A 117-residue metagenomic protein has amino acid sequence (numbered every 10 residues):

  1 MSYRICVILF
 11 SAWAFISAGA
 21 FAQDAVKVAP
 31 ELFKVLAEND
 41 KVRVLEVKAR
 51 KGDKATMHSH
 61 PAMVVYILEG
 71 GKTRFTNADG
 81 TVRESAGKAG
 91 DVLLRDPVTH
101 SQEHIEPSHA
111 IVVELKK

Functional and structural regions predicted by a protein language model:
M1-I5: Positively charged n-region of N-terminal signal peptides that target proteins for export
C6-S17: Bacterial N-terminal signal peptides
A20-A22: Boundary at the C-terminal end of the N-terminal hydrophobic targeting segment
A29-K54, V65, V113: A short glycine-rich, His/Asp/Glu-containing loop-to-beta-strand
E38, D79-P97: Short acidic-glycine-tyrosine-enriched beta hairpin
G52-A55, D91-E103: Histidine-centered metal-chelating micro-motifs
S59-R74: Short, conserved beta-strand element in jelly-roll/cupin
P97-K117: Ligand-binding loop in jelly-roll beta-barrel domains
